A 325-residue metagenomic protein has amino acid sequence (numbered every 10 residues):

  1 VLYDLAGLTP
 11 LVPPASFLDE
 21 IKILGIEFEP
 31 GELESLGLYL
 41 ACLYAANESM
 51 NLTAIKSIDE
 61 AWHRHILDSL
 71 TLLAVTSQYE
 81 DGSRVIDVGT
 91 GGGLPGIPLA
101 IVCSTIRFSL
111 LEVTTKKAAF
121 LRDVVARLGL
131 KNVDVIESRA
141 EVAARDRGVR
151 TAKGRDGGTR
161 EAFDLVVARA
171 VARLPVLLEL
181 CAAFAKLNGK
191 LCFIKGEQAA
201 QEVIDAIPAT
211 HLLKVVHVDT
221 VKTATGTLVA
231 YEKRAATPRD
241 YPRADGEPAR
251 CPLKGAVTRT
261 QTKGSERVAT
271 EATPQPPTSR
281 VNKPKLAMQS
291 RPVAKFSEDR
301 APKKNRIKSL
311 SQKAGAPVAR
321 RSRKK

Functional and structural regions predicted by a protein language model:
L2-I86, K116-V133, R323: Class I SAM-dependent transferase core
D87-G91: Conserved S-adenosyl-L-methionine
G92-T105: Conserved SAM-binding loop of SAM-dependent methyltransferases across substrates and taxa, primarily the Class I
T105-S109, V113-G264, N282, P302: S-adenosylmethionine
V257-K325: Intrinsically disordered, Lys/Arg-rich low-complexity segments
